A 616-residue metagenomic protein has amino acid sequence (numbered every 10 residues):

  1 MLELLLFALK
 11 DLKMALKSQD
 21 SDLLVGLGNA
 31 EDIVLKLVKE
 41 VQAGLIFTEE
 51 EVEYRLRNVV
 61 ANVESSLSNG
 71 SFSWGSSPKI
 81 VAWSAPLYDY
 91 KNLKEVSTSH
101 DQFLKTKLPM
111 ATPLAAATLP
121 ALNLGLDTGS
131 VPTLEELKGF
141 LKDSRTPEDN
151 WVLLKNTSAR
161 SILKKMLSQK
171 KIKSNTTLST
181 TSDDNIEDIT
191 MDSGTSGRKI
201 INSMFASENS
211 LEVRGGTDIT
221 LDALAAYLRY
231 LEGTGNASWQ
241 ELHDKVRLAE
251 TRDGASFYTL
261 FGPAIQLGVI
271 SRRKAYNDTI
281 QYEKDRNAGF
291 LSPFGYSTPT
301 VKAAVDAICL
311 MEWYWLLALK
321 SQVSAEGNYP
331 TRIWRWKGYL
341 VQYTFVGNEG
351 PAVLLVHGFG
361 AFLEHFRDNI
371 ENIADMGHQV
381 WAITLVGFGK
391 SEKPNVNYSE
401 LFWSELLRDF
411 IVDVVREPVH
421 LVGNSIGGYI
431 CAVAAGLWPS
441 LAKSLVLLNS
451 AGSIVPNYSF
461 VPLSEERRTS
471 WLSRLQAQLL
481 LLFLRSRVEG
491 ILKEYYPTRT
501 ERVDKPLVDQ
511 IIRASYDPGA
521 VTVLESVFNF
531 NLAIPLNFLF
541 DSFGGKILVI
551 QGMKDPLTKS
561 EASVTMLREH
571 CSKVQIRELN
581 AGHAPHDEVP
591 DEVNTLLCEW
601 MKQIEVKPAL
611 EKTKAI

Functional and structural regions predicted by a protein language model:
M1-L154: Trp/Phe/Arg-rich N-terminal binding region typifying the photolyase-homology
E95-A318: Glycine/tryptophan-enriched, flexible segments
P330-W336, Q342-F345, D375-V422, W438 (+3 more regions): Active-site loop/oxyanion-hole signature of alpha/beta-hydrolase fold enzymes
G350, G358-D368, V380: Serine-hydrolase catalytic-loop signature spanning alpha/beta hydrolases and amidase-signature enzymes
I373, S542-A581, E592: Conserved loop-alpha-helix segment in the C-terminal half of the alpha/beta-hydrolase fold that carries the catalytic
V414-V461: Conserved hydrolase catalytic core segment
P456-V461, L480-G545: Conserved alpha/beta-hydrolase catalytic His-Asp/Glu region
C571-I616: Catalytic active-site module of serine/aspartate enzymes centered on a nucleophile-bearing elbow/loop
